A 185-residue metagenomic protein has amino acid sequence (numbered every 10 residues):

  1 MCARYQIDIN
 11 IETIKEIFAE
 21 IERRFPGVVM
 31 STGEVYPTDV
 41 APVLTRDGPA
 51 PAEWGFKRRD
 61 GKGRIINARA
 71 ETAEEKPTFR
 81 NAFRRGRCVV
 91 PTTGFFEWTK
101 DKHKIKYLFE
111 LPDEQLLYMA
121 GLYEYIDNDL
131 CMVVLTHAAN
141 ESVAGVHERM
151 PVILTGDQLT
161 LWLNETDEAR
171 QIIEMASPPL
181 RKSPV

Functional and structural regions predicted by a protein language model:
M1-V185: Short linear sequence motif anchored by a di-proline
